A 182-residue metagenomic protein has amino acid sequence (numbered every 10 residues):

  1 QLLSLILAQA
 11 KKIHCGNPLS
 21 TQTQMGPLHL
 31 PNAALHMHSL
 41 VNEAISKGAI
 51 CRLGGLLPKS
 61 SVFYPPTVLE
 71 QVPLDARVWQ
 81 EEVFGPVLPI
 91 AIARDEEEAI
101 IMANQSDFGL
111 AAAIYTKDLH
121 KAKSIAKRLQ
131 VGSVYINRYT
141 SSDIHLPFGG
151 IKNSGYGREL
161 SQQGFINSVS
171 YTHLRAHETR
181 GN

Functional and structural regions predicted by a protein language model:
Q1-P73, M102, I136, V169: ALDH superfamily catalytic-core signature
H14-C15, L56, F63-R175: Conserved C-terminal structural/oligomerization subdomain of aldehyde/semialdehyde dehydrogenase
A176-N182: A short, hydrophobic C-terminal helix/tail in secreted or cell-surface proteins
